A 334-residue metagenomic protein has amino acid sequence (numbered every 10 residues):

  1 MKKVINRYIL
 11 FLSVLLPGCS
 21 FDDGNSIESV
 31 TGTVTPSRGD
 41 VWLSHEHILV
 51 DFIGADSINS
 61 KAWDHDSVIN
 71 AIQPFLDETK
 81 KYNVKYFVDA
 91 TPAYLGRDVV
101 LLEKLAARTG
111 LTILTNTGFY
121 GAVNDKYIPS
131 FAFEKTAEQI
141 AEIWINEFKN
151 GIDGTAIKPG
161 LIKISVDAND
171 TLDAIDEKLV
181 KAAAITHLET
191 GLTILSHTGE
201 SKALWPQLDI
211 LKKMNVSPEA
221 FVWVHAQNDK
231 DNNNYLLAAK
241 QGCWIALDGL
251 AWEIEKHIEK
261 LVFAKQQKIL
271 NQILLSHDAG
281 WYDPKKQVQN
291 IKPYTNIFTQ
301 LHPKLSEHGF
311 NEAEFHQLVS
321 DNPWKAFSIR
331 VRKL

Functional and structural regions predicted by a protein language model:
K2-V4, N25-T31, N296-L334: Mid-to-C-terminal alpha-helical segments outside catalytic/metal-binding sites
P17-G18: C-terminal motif of bacterial Sec signal peptides marking the signal peptidase cleavage site
D40-S44, L49, S57-L111, E138-I157: Alpha-helical scaffold segments that flank or form the walls of functional sites
H45, F87, H187, I245 (+3 more regions): Divalent metal-coordination and catalytic microenvironments
F52-D56, V99, D125-Y127, L204-I210 (+4 more regions): Histidine/acidic-residue-rich catalytic or RNA/ligand-binding cores of hydrolases and nuclease-related proteins
K104-A107, T112-L114, G118-T190, W244 (+1 more regions): Active-site gating/metal-coordination segments in enzymes
A184, L188-F263: Catalytic pocket-lining loop regions of alpha/beta-barrel enzymes, especially the amidohydrolase/enolase/GH5 lineages
I194-H197, D248-G249, I269-I291: Short acidic/histidine-rich active-site segments
